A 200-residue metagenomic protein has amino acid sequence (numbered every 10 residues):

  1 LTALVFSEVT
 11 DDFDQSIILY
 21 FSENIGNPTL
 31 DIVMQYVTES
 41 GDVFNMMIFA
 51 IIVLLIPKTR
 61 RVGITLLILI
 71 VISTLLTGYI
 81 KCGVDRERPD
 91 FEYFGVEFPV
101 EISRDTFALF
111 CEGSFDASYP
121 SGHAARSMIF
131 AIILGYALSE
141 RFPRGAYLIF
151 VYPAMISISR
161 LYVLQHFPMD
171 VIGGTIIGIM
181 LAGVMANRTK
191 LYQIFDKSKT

Functional and structural regions predicted by a protein language model:
L1-F49, Y79-C111: N-terminal transmembrane-helix/juxtamembrane module of multi-pass inner/ER membrane proteins
T2-L4, V71-Y79, V151-L164: Aromatic-anchored segments of alpha-helical transmembrane domains
V9, K58, C82-D90, Q165 (+2 more regions): Transmembrane helix-loop junctions in multipass membrane proteins, especially transporters and channels
T29, K58-G63, R141-A146: Membrane-helix interface segments
L30, V53, L76, I80 (+3 more regions): Alpha-helical membrane-inserting segments
M47-P57, S127, A131-G135: Hydrophobic, aromatic-rich transmembrane alpha-helices and their immediate juxtamembrane boundary segments
A50-Y79: Interfacial segments of alpha-helical transmembrane regions
V100-T200: Membrane-embedded catalytic cores of phosphoryl/pyrophosphoryl-handling enzymes
